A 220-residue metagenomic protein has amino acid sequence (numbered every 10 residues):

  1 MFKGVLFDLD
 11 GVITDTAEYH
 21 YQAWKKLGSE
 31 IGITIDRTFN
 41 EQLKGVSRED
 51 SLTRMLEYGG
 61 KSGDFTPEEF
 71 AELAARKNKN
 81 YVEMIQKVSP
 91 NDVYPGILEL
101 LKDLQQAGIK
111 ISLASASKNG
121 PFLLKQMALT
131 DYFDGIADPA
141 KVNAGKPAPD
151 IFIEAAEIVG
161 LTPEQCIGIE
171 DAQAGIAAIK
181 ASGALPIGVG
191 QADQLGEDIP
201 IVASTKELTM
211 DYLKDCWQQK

Functional and structural regions predicted by a protein language model:
M1-E41: Active-site neighborhood of HAD-like aspartate-dependent phosphohydrolases
M1-K3, L98, K102-D103, S117-K220: Asp-based, Mg2+/Mn2+-dependent phosphohydrolase catalytic module
I13, V93, L113, G168-I169: Conserved SAM-binding loop
H20, K44-R48, L73-Y81: Hydrophobic/aromatic residues within well-ordered alpha-helical segments
L27-G28, E49-F65, L123, A156: Helix-loop "lid/cap" segments that line or gate small-molecule binding pockets
G32-Q42, K61-L73, P163: Short, surface-exposed acidic
E57-P95: Metal-dependent phosphoesterase signature
E83-L113: Short, acidic loop-to-helix structural element flanking the phosphoryl-transfer center in phosphate-processing enzymes
